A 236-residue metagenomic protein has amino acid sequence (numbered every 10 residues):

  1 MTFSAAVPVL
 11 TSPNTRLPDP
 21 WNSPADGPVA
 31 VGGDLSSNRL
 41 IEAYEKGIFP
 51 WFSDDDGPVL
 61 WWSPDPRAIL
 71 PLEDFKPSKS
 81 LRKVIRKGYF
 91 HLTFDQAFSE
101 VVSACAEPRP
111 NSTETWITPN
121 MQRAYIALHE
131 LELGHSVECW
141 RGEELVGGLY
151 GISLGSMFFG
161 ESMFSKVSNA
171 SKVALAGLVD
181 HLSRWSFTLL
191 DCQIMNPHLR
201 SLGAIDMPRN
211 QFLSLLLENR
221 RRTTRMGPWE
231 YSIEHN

Functional and structural regions predicted by a protein language model:
M1-N236: N-acyltransferase acceptor-side catalytic subdomain
